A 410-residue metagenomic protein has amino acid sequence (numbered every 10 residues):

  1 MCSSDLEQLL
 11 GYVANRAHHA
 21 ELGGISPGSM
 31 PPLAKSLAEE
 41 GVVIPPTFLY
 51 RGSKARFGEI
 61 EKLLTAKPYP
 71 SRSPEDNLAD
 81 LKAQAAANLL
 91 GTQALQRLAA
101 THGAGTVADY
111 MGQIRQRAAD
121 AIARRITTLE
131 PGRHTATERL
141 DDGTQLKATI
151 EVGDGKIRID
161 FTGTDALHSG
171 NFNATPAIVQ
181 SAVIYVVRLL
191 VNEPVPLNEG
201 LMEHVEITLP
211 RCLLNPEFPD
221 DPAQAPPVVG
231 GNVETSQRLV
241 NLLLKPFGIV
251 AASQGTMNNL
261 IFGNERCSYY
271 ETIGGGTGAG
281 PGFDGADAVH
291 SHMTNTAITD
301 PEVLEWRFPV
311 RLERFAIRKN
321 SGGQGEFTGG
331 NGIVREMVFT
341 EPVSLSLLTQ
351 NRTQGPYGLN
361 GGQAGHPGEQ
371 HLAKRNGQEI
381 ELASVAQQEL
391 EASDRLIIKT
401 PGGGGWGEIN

Functional and structural regions predicted by a protein language model:
M1-N410: Glycine/proline-enriched, intrinsically flexible loops and inter-domain linkers
